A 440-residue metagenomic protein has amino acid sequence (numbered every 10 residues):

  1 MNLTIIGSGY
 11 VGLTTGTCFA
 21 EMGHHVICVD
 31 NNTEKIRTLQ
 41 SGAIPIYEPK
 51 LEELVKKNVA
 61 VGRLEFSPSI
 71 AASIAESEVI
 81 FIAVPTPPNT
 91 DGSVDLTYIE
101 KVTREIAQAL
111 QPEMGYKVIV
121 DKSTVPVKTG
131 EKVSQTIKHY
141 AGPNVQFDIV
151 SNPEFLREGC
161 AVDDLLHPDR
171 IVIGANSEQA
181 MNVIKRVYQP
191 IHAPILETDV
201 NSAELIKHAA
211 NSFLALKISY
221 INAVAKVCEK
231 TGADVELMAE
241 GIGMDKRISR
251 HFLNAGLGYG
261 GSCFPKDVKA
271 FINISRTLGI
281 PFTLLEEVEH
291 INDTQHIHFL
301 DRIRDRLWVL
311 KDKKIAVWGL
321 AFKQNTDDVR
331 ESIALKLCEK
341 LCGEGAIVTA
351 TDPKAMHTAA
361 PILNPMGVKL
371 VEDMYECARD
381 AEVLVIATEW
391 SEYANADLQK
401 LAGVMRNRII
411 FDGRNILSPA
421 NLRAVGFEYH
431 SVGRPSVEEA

Functional and structural regions predicted by a protein language model:
M1-A440: Structural/interface elements that position substrates and couple domains in central-metabolism enzymes
